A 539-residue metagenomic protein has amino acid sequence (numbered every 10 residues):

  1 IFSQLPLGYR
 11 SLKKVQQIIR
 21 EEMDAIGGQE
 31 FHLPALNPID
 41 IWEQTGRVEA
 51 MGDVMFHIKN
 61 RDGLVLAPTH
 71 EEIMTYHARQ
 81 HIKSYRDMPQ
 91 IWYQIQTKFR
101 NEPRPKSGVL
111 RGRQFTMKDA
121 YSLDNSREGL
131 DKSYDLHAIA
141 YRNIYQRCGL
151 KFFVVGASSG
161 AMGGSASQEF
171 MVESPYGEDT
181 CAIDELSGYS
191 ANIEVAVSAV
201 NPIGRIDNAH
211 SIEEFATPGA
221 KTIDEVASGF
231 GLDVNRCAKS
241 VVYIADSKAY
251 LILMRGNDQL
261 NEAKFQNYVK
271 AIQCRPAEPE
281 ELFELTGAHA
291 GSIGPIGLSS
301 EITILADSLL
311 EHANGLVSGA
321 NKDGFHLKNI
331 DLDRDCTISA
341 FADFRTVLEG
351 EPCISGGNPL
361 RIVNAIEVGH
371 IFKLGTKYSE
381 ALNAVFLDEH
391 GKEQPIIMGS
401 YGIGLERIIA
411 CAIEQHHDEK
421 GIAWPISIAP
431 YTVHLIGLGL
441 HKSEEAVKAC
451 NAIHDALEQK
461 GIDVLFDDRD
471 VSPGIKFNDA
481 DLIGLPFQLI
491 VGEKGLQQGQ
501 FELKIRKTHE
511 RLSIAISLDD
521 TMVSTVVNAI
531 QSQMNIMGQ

Functional and structural regions predicted by a protein language model:
I1, E49, R86-R113: Conserved oxyanion/phosphate-binding beta-strand-loop segments in alpha/beta enzyme cores
I1-N60, T116, Y121-G160, D258: TRNA-binding/sensing appendages of the translation machinery
N37-I41, E281-E284, D468-I475: Short acidic loop-to-helix transition motifs that present clustered carboxylates
E49-A67, V172-L186: Acidic, His- and aromatic-enriched active-site or binding-groove loops in soluble protein domains that engage sugars
E71-Y76, R104-A120, N125-Y401, L405: Extended, low-hydrophobicity, polar/charged segments
V226, G399-A429: C-terminal, non-catalytic macromolecule-binding modules
G421-K476: Generic long, charged, amphipathic alpha-helical segments
H454-M522: C-terminal structured "cap/appendage" subdomains that terminate the fold
